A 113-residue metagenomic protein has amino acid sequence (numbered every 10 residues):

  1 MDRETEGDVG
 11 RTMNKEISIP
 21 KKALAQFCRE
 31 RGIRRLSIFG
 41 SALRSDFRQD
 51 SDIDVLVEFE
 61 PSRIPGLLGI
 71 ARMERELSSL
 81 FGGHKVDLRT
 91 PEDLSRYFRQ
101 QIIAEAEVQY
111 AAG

Functional and structural regions predicted by a protein language model:
M1-S37, L43-Q49, E60-G113: Catalytic core of pol beta-like nucleotidyltransferases
I38, I53-V55: A structural signal for short, well-ordered beta-strand segments
